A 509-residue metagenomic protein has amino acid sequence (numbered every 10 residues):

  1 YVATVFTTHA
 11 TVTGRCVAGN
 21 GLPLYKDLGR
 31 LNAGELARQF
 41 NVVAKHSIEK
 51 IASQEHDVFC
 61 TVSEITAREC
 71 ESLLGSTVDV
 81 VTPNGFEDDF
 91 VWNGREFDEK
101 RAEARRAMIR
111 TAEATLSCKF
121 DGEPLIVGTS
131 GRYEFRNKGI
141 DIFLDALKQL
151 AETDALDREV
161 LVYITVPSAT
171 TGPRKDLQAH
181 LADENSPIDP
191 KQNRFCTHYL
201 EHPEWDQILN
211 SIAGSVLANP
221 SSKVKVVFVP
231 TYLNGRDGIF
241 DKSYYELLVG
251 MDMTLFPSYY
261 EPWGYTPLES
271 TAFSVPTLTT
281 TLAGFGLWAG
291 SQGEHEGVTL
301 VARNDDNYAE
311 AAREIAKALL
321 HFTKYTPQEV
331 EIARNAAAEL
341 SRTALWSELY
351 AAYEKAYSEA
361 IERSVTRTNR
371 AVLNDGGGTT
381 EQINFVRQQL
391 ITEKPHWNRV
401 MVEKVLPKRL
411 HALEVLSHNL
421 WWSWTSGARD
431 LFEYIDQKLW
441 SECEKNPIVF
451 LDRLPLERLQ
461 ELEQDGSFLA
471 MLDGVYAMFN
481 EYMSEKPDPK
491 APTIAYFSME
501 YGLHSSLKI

Functional and structural regions predicted by a protein language model:
Y1-I509: Catalytic cores of nucleotide-sugar-dependent glycosyltransferases that transfer UDP/GDP/TDP-activated
